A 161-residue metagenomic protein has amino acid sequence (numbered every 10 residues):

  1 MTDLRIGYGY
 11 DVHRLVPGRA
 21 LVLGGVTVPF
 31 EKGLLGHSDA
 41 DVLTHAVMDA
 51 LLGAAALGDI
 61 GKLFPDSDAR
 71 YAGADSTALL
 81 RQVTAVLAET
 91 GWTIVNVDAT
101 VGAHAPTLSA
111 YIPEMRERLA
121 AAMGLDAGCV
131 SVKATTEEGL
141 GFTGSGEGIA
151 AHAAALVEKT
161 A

Functional and structural regions predicted by a protein language model:
M1-D3, T160-A161: Short, low-complexity, intrinsically disordered N-terminal peptides in bacterial proteins
T2-R118, A122-M123: RNase III-family endoribonuclease catalytic core
G7-G9, E138-G141: Glycine-rich, charged/polar anion/phosphate-binding loops that engage phosphate groups from diverse ligands
S109-A110, G139-T143: Short active-site-adjacent structural elements
D126-C129: Short acidic capping loops at alpha-helix termini that bridge into adjacent secondary structure
V132-T136: Pyridoxal 5′-phosphate
T143-A161: C-terminal edge-of-domain segments
